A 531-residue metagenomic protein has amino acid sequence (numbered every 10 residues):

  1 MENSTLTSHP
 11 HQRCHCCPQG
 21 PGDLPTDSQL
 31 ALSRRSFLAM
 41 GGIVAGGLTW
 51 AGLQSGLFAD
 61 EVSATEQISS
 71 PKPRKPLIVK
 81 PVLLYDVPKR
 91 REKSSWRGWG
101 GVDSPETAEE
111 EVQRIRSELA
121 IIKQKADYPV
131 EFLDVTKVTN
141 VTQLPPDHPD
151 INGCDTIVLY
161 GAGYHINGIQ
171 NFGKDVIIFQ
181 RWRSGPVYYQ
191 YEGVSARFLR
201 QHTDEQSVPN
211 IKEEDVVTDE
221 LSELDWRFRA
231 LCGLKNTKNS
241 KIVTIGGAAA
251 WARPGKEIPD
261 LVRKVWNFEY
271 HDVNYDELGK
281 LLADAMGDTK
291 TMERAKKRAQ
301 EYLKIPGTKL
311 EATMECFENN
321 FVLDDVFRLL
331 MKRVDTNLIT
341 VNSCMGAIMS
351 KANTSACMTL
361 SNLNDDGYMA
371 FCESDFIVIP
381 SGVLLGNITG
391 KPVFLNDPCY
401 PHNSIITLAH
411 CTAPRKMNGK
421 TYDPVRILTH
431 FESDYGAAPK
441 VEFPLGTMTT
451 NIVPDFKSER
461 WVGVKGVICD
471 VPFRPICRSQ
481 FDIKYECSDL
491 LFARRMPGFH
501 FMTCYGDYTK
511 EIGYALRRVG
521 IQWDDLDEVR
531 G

Functional and structural regions predicted by a protein language model:
M1-L32: N-terminal secretory signal peptides
A31, G52-L83: C-terminal segment of N-terminal export signals and the immediately downstream linker at the start of the mature
L32-L53: N-terminal export leaders
M40-G41, G46-G47, V194-T389: Conserved, well-structured core segments that form the ligand-binding/active-site neighborhood of functional domains
I68-E109, N239-A248: Short beta-strand segments enriched in small/hydrophobic residues
T136-K238, A249-W251, L408-H410: Cofactor- and metal-binding active-site motifs of prokaryotic enzymes that mediate redox/radical or nucleophilic
G367-V467: C-terminal catalytic subdomain
A437-G531: Extended hydrophobic packing segments that form well-structured cores
